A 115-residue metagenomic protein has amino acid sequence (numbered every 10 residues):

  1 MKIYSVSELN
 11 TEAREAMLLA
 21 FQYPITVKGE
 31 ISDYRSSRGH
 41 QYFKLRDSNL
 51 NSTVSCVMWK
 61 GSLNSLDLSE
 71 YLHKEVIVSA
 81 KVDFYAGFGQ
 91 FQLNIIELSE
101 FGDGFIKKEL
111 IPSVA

Functional and structural regions predicted by a protein language model:
M1-A115: OB-fold and OB-like single-stranded nucleic-acid-recognition modules and their adjacent interaction interfaces
